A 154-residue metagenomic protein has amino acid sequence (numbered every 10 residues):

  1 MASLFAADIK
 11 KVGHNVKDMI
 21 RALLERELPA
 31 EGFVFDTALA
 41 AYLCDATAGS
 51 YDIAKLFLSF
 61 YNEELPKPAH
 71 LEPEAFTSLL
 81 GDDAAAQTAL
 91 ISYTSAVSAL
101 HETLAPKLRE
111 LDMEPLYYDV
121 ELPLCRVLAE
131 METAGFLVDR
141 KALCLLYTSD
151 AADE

Functional and structural regions predicted by a protein language model:
M1-E110, Y117-L128: Active-site-proximal helix-loop-helix substrate-binding element of RNase H-like nuclease domains
D18, T103, T133, D153-E154: A very general structural signal that marks isolated residues within well-ordered alpha-helical segments
E110-M113, F136: Alpha-helix boundary/capping and short turn/kink residues
L124-L146: Short His/Asp/Glu-rich catalytic/ion-coordination signatures at enzyme active sites or charged loops
Y147-A152: Conserved small/polar residues in nucleotide/adenosyl-binding loops
